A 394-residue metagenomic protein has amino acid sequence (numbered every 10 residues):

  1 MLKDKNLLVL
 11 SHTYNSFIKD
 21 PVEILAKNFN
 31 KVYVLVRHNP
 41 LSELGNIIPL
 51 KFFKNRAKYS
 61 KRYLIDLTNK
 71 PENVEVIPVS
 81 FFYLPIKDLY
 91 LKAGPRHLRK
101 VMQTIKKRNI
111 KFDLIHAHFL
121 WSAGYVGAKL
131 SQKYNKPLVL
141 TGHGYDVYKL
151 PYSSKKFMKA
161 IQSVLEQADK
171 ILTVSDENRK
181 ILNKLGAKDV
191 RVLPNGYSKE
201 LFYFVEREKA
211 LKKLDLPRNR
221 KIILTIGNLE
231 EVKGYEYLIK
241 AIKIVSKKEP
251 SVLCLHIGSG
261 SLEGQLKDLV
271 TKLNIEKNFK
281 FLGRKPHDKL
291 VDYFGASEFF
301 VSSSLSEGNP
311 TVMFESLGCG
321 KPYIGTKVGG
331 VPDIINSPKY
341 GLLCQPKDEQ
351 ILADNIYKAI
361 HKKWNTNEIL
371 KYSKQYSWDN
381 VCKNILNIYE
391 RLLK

Functional and structural regions predicted by a protein language model:
L172, P217-K233, I239-I242, L255: Conserved donor-binding/catalytic core segment of Leloir-type glycosyltransferases
E177, G196: Carbohydrate-associated surface elements
N183-K184, Y197-K213: Acidic anion/phosphate-binding donor-loop and adjacent secondary structure in glycosyltransferase catalytic cores
K267-K285: Nucleotide-activated donor-binding/catalytic signature segment of Leloir-type glycosyltransferases, i.e., the conserved
R284-K285, D292-S297: Short alpha-helical donor nucleotide-sugar binding micro-motif in glycosyltransferases
L305: Aromatic "clamp/platform" in nucleotide-sugar-dependent glycosyltransferases that forms part of the donor/acceptor
P322-G325: Short hydrophobic beta-strand element within catalytic cores of glycosyltransferases and related nucleotide-activated
S337-P338, L342-E349, K358-K363: Conserved acidic donor-binding segment of nucleotide-sugar-dependent glycosyltransferases
